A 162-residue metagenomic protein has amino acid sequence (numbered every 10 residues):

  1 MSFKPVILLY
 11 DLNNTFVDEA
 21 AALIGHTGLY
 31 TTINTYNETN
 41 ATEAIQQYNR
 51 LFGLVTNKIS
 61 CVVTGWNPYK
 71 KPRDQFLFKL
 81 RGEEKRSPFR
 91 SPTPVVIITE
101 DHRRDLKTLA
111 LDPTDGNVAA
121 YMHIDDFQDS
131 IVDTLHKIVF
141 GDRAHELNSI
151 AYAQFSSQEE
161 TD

Functional and structural regions predicted by a protein language model:
F3-K4: Phosphate-coordination loops involved in phosphoryl transfer and adenosine-cofactor binding
D11-L12, Y36, P92, V96-S157: Output/docking surface of receiver
L12-N40: Two-component/phosphorelay signaling modules centered on CheY-like receiver
F16, N37-A41, Y69-D74, F127-I131: Phosphate/oxyanion-binding active-site loops and adjacent basic polyanion-contact surfaces
A20-I24, F76-L80, L106-T114: Short, aromatic/basic amphipathic alpha-helical patches
A21, T42-N49, V132, H136: Residue-level detector of alpha-helical secondary structure
A41-T42, Q46-P92, E100-H102, T108: Conserved phosphotransfer microenvironments
